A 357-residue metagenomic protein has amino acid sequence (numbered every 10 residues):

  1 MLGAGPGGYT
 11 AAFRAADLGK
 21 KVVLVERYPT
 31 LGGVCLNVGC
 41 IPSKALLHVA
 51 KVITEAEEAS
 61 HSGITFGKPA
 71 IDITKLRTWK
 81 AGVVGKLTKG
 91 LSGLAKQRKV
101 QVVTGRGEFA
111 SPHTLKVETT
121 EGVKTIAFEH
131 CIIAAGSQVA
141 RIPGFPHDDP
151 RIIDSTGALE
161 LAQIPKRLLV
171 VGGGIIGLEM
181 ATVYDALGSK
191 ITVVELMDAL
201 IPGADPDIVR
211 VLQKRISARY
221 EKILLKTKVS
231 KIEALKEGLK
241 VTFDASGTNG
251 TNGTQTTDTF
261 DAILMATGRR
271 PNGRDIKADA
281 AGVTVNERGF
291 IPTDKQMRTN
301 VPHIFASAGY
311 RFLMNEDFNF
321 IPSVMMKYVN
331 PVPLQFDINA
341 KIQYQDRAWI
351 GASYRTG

Functional and structural regions predicted by a protein language model:
M1-L24, G177-A186: N-terminal Rossmann-like FAD-binding beta1-loop-alpha1 element of flavoenzymes
G3-P6, P29, V171-G174, A204: Glycine-rich Rossmann-fold phosphate-binding loop(s) that bind the pyrophosphate of adenine dinucleotide cofactors
F13-K20, E26-I164, T192, M197-I201 (+3 more regions): Glycine-rich flavin
E121-H130, G253-A262, N300: Core beta-strand elements of the Rossmann-like FAD/NAD(P) dinucleotide-binding domain in flavoenzyme oxidoreductases
D148-P165, A262-I304: FAD-site-proximal beta/loop scaffold in flavoenzymes
G309-M314, Y344-D346: Outer-membrane beta-barrel proteins
F318-N330, I338-G357: Transmembrane beta-strand segments that form the barrel wall of outer-membrane beta-barrel proteins
